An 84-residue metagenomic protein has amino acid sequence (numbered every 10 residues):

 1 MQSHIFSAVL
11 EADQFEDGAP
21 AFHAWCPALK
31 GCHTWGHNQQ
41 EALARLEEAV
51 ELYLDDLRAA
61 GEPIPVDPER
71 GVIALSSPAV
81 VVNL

Functional and structural regions predicted by a protein language model:
M1-V9, A44-L84: Short, charged, surface-exposed hinge/linker loops at domain edges that act as mobile lids or interdomain connectors
Q2-I5, E16-D17, K30: ATP-dependent carboxylate activation and anion-phosphoryl transfer catalytic cores that bind Mg-ATP to form
F6, F22, C32-T34: Structural detector for hydrophobic anchor residues on beta-strands
S7-A12, Q39: Short, charged low-complexity linear motifs
L10-P27: Short aromatic-glycine-(Arg/Gly/Cys) micro-motifs in beta-strand/loop hairpins
C26-L29, E47: ATP/adenylate-binding site constellation spanning eukaryotic-like Ser/Thr protein kinases, ABC-transporter
K30-E41: A short, exposed loop/beta-hairpin motif centered on an aromatic-Gly-Thr core
